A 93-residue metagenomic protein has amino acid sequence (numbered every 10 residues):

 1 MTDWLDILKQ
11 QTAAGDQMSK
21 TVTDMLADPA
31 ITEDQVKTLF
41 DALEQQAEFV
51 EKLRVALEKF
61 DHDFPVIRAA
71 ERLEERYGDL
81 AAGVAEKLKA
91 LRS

Functional and structural regions predicted by a protein language model:
M1-E33: Short terminal alpha-helical segments
D3, A13, T38, F60 (+1 more regions): Intrinsic disorder/low-complexity signature
I7-M18, V36-L53: Short amphipathic alpha-helical heptad-repeat segments
T21-M25, K52-A56, G83, K87-A90: Amphipathic, soluble alpha-helical interaction motifs
L26-V36, E58-R68, S93: Charged, low-complexity interaction regions
V36-E44, F64-E75: Short, charged, amphipathic alpha-helical segments
V66-S93: Amphipathic alpha-helical binding modules
